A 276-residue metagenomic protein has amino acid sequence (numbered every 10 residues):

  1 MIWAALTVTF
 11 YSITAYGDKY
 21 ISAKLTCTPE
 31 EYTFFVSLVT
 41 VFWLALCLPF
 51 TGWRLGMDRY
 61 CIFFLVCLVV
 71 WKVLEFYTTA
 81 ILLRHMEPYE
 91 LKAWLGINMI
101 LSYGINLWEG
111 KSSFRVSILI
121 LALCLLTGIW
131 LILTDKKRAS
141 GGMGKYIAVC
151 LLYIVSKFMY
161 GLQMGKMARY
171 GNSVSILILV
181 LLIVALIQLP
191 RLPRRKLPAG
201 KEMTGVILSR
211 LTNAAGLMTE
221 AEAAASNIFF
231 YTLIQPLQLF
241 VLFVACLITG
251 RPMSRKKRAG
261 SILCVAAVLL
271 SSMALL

Functional and structural regions predicted by a protein language model:
M1-E30, I120-L121, T127, A139-V174 (+2 more regions): Glycine-/small-residue-enriched transmembrane alpha-helix faces in small-molecule transporters and effluxers
M1-T7, F35, A45-L48, R54-T78 (+2 more regions): Loop-to-transmembrane-helix transition segments
M1-Y11, G56-W71, K111-T127, L151 (+2 more regions): Structural signature of hydrophobic alpha-helical transmembrane segments
T14-L25, V73-E90, I129-S140, I187-P198 (+1 more regions): C-terminal ends of transmembrane helices
K24-E31, Y77-W94, K111-S113, A168-S175 (+2 more regions): Structural motif at transmembrane-helix junctions in multi-pass transporters
V39-W43, W94-E109, I183-I187, A215-T219 (+2 more regions): Alpha-helical transmembrane segments of compact multi-pass small-molecule transporters, enriched in specific families
V41-L44, I97, L101-L107, V116-D135 (+1 more regions): Hydrophobic transmembrane alpha-helices of multi-pass small-molecule transport proteins
L48-Y60, L107-V116, R138, G161-S175 (+3 more regions): Membrane-interface helix termini and inter-helical loops of multi-pass transporters
